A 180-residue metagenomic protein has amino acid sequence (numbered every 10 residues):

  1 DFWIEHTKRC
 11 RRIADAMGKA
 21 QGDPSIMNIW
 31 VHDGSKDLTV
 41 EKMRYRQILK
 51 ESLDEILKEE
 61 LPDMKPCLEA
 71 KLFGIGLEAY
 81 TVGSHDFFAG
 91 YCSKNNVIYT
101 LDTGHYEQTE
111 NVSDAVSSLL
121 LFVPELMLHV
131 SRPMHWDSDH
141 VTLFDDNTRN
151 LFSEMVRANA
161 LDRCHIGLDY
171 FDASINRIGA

Functional and structural regions predicted by a protein language model:
D1-Y99: Active-site acidic/histidine proton-transfer and metal-coordination neighborhood in alpha/beta enzyme cores
I29-D33, L68-L72, L101-H105, L128-R132 (+1 more regions): A cross-domain feature marking catalytic cores of carbohydrate-active enzymes and several ubiquitous metabolic/repair
L77-D86, E107-A180: Gly/Pro-rich active-site loop or hairpin
